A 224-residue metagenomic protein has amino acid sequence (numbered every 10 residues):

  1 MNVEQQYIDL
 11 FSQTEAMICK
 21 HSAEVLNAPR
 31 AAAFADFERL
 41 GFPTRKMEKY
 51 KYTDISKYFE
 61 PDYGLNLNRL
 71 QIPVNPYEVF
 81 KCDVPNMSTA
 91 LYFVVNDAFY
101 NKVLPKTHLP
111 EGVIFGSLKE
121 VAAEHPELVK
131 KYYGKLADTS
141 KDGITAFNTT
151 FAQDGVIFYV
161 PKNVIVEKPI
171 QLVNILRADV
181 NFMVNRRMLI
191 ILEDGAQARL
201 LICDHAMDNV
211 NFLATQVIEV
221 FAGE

Functional and structural regions predicted by a protein language model:
M1-E224: Glycine-rich and polybasic anion-binding loops at the starts of cofactor/ligand-binding domains
